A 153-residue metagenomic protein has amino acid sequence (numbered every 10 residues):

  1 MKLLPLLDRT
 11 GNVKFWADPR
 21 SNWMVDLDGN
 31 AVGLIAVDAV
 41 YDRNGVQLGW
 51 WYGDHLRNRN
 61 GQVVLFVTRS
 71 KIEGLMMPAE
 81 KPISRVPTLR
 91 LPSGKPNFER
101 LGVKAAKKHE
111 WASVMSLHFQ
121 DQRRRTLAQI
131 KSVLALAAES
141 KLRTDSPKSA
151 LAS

Functional and structural regions predicted by a protein language model:
M1-N12, G53-S153: Long terminal segments
K2, D18-W23, A36-A39, Y52-H55: Short "repeat-start/strand-capping" segments in structured domains, especially the N-termini of parallel beta-helix
L4-P5, T10-K14, D26-N30, A36: N-terminal start-of-chain detector that recognizes signal peptides and the immediate post-cleavage beginning
D8-R9, D18, D26, D42 (+1 more regions): Acidic surface patches and DE-rich sequence motifs
N12, P19, V46-Q47, K107: Acidic, low-complexity intrinsically disordered regions
F15, G33, G49, V64-L65: A structural microfeature
P19-L34, G74: A short, compositionally biased N-terminal segment around positions ~18-40 that is enriched in charged/polar residues
N30, V46, N60-Q62: Non-catalytic accessory regions
